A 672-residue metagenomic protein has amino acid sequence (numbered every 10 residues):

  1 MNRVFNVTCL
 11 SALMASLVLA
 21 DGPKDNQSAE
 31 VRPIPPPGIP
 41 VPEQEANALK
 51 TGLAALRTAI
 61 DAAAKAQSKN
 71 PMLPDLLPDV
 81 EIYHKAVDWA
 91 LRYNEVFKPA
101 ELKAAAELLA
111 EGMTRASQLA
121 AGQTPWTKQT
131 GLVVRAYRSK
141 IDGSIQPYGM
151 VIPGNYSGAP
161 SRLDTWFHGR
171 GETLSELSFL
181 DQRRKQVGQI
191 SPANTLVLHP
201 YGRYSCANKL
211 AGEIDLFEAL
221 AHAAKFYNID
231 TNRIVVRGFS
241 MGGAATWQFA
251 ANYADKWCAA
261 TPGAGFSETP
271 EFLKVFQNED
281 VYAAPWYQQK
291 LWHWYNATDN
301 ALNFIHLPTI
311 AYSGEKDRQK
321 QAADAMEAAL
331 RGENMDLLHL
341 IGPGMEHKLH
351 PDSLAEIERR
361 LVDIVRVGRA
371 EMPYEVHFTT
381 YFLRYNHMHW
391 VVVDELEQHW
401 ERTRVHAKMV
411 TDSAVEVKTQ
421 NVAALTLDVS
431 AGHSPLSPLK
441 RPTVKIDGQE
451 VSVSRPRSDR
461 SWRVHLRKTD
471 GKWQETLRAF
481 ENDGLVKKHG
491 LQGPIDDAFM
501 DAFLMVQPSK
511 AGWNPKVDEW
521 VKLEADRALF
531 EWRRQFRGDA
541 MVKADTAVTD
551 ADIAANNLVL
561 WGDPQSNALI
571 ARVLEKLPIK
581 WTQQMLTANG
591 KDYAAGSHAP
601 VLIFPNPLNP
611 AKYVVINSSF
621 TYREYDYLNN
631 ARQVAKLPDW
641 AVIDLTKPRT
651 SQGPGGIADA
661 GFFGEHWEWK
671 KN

Functional and structural regions predicted by a protein language model:
G22-I39, Y93-S161: A domain-start/cap signature at the N-terminus of enzymes
G22-V80: Amphipathic, heptad-repeat alpha-helical segments
N155-A159, N208-M241, A251-W257, N303: Gly/Ser-rich "nucleophile elbow"/oxyanion-hole loop immediately N-terminal to the catalytic nucleophile in hydrolases
P160-Y227: Active-site machinery of serine-nucleophile hydrolases
G171-R183, D255-L307: Mobile cap/lid helix-loop segments that gate and shape the active-site cleft of serine hydrolases
H306-S313, L338-H339: Catalytic His-Asp charge-relay segment
K316-V415, N421: C-terminal catalytic histidine-bearing segment of alpha/beta-hydrolase fold enzymes
T426-N672: Solvent-exposed alpha-helical segments and adjacent loops that form catalytic or protein-interaction surfaces
